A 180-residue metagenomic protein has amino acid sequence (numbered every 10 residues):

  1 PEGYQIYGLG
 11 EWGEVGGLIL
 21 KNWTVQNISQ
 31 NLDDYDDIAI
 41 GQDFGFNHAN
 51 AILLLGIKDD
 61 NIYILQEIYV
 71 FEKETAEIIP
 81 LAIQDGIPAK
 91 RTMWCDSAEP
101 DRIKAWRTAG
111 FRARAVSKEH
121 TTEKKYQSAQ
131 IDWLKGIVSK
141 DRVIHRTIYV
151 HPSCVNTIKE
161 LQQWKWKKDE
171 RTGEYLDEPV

Functional and structural regions predicted by a protein language model:
P1-Q42: ATPase catalytic-site recognition across NTP-hydrolyzing enzymes
G13, F46-N47, P100-D101: Short, solvent-exposed loop/turn segments at secondary-structure junctions
K21, P179-V180: Proline-rich low-complexity regions
N31-L65: Acidic, glycine-rich loop-and-beta core segments that form the ion-binding/anion-interacting portion of active sites
A51, G56-E178: Mg2+-dependent endonuclease catalytic cores in nucleic-acid-processing enzymes, primarily RNase H-like
